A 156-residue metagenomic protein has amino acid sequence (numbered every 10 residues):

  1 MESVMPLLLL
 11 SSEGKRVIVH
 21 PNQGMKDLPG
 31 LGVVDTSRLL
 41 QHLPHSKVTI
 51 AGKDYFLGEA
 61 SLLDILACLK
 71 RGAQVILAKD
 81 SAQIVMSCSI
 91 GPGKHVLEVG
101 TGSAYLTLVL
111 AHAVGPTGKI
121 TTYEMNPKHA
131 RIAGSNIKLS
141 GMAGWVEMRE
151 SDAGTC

Functional and structural regions predicted by a protein language model:
M1-E59: N-terminal auxiliary segments of SAM/dcSAM-dependent transferases
C68-A82: Conserved SAM-binding loop and adjacent beta-strand
Q74-L77, V99, S103, N126: Short, conserved glycine- and acidic-residue-centered signature motifs in active-site or ligand-binding loops
M86-G91, A113: Glycine-rich helix-loop-beta junction characteristic of Rossmann-like nucleotide cofactor-binding loops
G91-G102, T121: Conserved class I S-adenosyl-L-methionine
S103-P116: Conserved SAM-binding loop of SAM-dependent methyltransferases across substrates and taxa, primarily the Class I
Y123-C156: S-adenosyl-L-methionine
